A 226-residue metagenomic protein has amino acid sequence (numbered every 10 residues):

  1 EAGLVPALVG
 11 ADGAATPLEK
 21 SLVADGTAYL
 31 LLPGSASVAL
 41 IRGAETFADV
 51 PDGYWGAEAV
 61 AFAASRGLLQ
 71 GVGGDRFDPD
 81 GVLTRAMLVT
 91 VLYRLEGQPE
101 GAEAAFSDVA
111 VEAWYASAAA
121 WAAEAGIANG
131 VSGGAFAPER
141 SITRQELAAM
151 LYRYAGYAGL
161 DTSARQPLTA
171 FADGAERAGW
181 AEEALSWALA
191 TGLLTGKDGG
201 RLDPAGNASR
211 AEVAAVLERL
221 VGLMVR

Functional and structural regions predicted by a protein language model:
E1-V5, G10-D12: Proteolytic processing hotspots in large secreted/extracellular or virion-associated proteins and select intracellular
P6, G179-G192: C-terminal, surface-exposed recognition/capping segments
A15-A24, L31-A57, S65, Q70-A118 (+4 more regions): Feature responds to low-complexity, polar/acidic, surface-exposed segments characteristic of secreted/exported proteins
E212, E218: CBM-like carbohydrate-recognition segments
